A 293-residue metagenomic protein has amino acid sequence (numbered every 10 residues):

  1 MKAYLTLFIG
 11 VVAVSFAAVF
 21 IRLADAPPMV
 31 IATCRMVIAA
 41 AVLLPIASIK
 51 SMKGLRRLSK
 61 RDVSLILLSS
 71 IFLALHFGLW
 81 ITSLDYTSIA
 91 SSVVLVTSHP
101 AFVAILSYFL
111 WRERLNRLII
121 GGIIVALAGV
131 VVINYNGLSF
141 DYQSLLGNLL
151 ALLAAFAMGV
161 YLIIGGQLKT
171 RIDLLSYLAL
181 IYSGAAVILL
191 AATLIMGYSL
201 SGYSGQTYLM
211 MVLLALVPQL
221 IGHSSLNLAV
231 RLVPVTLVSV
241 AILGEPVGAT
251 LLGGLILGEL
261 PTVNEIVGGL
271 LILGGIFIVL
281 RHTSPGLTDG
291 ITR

Functional and structural regions predicted by a protein language model:
M1-C34, A39, I71, L79 (+2 more regions): Glycine-/small-residue-enriched transmembrane alpha-helix faces in small-molecule transporters and effluxers
M1-I9, A39-L68, W111-I120, L138-L146 (+4 more regions): Membrane-interface interhelical linkers
Y4, S92-S98, I164-A186, L216-L255: Helix-helix packing/entry segments at the starts of transmembrane helices
A24, I31, R35, L67 (+10 more regions): Hydrophobic/aromatic residues within transmembrane alpha-helices of multi-pass small-molecule transporters
A26-L75, P100-V103, F156-I164, L178-G197 (+3 more regions): Transmembrane alpha-helices of multi-pass small-molecule transport proteins
V30, M36-A41, I81-R114, A154 (+1 more regions): Specific alpha-helical transmembrane segments that line the substrate/conduction pathway and gating interfaces
M36, A47, Y135, T207 (+1 more regions): C-terminal-most transmembrane helix of multi-pass membrane proteins
L43, L67, L106, L115-N136 (+4 more regions): Hydrophobic transmembrane alpha-helices of multi-pass small-molecule transport proteins
